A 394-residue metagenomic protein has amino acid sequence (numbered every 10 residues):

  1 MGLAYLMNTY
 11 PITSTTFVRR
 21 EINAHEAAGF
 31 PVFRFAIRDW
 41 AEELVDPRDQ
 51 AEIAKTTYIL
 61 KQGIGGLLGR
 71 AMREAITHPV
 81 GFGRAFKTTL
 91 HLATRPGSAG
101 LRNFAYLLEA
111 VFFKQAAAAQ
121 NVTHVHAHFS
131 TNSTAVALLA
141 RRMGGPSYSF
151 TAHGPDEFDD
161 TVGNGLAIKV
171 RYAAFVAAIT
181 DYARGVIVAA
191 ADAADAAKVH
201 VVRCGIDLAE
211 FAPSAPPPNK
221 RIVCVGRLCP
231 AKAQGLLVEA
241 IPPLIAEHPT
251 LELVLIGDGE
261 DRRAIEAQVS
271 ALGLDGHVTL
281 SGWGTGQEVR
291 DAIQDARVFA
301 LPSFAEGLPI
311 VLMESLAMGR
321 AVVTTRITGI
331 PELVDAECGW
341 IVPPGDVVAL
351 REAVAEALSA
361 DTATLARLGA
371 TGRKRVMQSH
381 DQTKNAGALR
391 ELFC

Functional and structural regions predicted by a protein language model:
V170, W283-G284, D291-A296: Short alpha-helical donor nucleotide-sugar binding micro-motif in glycosyltransferases
Y182, G205: Carbohydrate-associated surface elements
A215-I241, V254: Conserved donor-binding/catalytic core segment of Leloir-type glycosyltransferases
E266-G284: Nucleotide-activated donor-binding/catalytic signature segment of Leloir-type glycosyltransferases, i.e., the conserved
F304: Aromatic "clamp/platform" in nucleotide-sugar-dependent glycosyltransferases that forms part of the donor/acceptor
A321-T324: Short hydrophobic beta-strand element within catalytic cores of glycosyltransferases and related nucleotide-activated
A336, W340-V347, E356-T362: Conserved acidic donor-binding segment of nucleotide-sugar-dependent glycosyltransferases
T364-Q378, N385-R390: A short, well-ordered alpha-helix in the C-terminal region of glycosyltransferases
